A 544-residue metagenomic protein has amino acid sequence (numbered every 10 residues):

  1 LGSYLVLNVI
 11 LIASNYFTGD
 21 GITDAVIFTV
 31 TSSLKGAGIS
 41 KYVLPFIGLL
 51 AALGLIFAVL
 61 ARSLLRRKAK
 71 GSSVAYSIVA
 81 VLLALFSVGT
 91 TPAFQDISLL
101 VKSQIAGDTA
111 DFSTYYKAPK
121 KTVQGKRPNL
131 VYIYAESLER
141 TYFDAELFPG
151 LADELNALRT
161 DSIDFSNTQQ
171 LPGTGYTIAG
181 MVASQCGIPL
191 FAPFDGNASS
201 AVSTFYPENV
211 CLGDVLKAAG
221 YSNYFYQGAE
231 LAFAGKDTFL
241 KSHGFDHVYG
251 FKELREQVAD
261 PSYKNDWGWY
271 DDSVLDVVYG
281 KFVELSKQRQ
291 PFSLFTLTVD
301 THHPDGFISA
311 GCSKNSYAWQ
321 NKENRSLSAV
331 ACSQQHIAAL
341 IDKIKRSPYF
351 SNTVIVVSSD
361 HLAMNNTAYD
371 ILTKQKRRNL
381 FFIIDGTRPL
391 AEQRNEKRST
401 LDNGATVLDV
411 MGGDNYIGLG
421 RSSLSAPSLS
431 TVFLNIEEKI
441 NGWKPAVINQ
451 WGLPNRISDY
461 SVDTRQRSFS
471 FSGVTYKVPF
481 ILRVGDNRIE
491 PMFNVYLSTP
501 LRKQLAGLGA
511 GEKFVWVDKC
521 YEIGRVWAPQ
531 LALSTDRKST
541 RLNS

Functional and structural regions predicted by a protein language model:
L1-K102, K538: Transmembrane and membrane-interface helices of multi-pass, inner-membrane envelope-modifying transferases
L82-I105, V258-Y270, V274-V277: Basic, amphipathic N-terminal segments that precede the first structured/catalytic domain
K102-K120: Short extracytoplasmic/periplasmic juxtamembrane "stem" segments immediately C-terminal to an N-terminal membrane anchor
Y116-P128, Y132-A135, R140-S544: Solvent-exposed soluble domains appended to multi-pass membrane proteins
